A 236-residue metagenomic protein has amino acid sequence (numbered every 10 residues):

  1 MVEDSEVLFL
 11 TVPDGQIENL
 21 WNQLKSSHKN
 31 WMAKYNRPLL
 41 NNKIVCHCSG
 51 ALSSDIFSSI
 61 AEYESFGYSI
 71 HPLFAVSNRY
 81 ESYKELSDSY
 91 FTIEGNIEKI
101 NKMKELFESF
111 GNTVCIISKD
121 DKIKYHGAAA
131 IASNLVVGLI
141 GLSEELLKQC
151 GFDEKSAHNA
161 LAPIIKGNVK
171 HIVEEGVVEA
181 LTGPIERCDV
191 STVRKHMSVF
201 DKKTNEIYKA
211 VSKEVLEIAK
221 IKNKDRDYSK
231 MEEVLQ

Functional and structural regions predicted by a protein language model:
M1-E81: Rossmann-like NAD(P)(H) cofactor-binding subdomain of soluble oxidoreductases
E3, N19-N22, S26, S58 (+5 more regions): Replace "anionic and nucleotidyl ligands
S5, I17, S53-S54, I100-M103 (+7 more regions): A general structural signal for well-ordered alpha-helical segments in protein cores
T11-D14, E18, I97, K122 (+7 more regions): Electropositive phosphate-/nucleotide-binding environments in soluble metabolic enzymes
L39-L40, G151-H158, E179-T182: Short, surface-exposed loop/turn segments at secondary-structure junctions
E62-F66, E81-V173, K230: Internal alpha-helical scaffold of NAD(P)-dependent oxidoreductase catalytic cores
K170-K230: Interdomain hinge/lid region at the active-site interface of Rossmann-like NAD(P)-dependent oxidoreductases
